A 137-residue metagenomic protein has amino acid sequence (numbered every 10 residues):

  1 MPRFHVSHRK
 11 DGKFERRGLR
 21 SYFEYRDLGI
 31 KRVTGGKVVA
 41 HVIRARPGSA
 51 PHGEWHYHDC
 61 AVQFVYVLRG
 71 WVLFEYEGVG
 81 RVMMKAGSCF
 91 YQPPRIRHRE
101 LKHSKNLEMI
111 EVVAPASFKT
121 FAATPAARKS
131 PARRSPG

Functional and structural regions predicted by a protein language model:
M1-R16, R99-G137: Double-stranded beta-helix
F14-H56, A61-V62: A short glycine-rich, His/Asp/Glu-containing loop-to-beta-strand
I30, A45, A86, P94 (+1 more regions): Active-site donor-binding loop signature of nucleotide-sugar glycosyltransferases
V42-A45, Y57-F74, V112-P115: Short, conserved beta-strand element in jelly-roll/cupin
V42-R44, S88, H98: Hydrophobic/aromatic beta-strand elements that line small-molecule binding cavities or substrate pockets in beta-rich
Y66, Y91, L101-K102: Well-ordered beta-strand positions
E77-V79, K102-H103: Conserved catalytic-core motifs of eukaryotic protein kinase domains, centered on the activation segment
G78-R95: Short acidic-glycine-tyrosine-enriched beta hairpin
